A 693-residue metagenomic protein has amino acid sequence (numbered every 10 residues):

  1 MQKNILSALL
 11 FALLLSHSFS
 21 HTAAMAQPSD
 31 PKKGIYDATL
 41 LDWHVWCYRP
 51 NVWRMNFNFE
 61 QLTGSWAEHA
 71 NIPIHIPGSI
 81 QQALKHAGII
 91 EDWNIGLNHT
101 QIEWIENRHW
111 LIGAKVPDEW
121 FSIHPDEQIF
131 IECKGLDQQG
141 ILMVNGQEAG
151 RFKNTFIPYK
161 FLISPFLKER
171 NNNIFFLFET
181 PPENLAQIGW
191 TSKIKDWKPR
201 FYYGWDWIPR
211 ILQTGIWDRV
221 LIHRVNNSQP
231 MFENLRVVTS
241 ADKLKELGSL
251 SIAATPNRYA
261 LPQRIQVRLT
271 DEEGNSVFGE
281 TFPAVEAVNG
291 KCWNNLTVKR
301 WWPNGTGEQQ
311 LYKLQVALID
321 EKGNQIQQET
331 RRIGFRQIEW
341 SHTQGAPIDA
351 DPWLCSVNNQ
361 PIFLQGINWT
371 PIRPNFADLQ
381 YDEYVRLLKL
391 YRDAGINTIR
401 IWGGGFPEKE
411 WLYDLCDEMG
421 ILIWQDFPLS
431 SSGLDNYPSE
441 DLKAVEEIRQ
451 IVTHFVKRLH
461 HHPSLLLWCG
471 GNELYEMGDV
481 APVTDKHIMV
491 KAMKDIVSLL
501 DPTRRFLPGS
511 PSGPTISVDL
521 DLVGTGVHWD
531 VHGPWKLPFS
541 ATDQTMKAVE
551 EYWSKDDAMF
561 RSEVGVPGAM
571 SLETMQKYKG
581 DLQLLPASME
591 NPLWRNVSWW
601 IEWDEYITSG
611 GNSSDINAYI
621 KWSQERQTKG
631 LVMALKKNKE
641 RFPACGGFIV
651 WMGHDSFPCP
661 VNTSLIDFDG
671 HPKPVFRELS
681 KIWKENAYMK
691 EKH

Functional and structural regions predicted by a protein language model:
A8-S18: Bacterial N-terminal signal peptides
A26-I95, L177, P181-A186, W190-D196 (+3 more regions): Accessory carbohydrate-binding/adhesion or oligomerization-edge regions at the termini of glycan-active proteins
S29-P31, W46-W53, N71, I102 (+6 more regions): Accessory beta-strand-rich segments of carbohydrate-active enzymes
I35-A38, H44-M55, H75, L212-G215 (+5 more regions): Substrate-binding clefts and catalytic carboxylate motifs of secreted carbohydrate-active enzymes
L84-D118, P125-C133, Q138-V144, G150 (+5 more regions): Active-site-adjacent substrate/metal-binding segments within catalytic domains of carbohydrate-active enzymes
L142-V144, K245-P283: Beta-strand-rich binding/interaction modules
R224-Y259, P347-L354, M546, K681-H693: Surface beta-strand/loop "capping" patches
M231-E233, Q327, G334, T453-L584 (+2 more regions): Active-site region of glycoside hydrolase catalytic domains
